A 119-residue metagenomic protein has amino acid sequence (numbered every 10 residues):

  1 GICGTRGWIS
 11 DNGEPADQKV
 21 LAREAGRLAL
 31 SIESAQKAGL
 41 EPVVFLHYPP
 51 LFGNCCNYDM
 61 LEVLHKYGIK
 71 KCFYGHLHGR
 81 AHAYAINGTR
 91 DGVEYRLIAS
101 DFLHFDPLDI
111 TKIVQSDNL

Functional and structural regions predicted by a protein language model:
G1-C56, V63, N118: Conserved catalytic scaffold of divalent metal-dependent phosphoesterases
I9-G13, P49-C55, K71-G88, L103-D106: Active-site environment of divalent metal-dependent phosphoester hydrolases
K19, E33, K66-Y67, G79-L119: Binuclear metal-dependent phosphoesterase catalytic core
E62-C72: Catalytic PLP-binding core of fold-type I/II PLP enzymes
